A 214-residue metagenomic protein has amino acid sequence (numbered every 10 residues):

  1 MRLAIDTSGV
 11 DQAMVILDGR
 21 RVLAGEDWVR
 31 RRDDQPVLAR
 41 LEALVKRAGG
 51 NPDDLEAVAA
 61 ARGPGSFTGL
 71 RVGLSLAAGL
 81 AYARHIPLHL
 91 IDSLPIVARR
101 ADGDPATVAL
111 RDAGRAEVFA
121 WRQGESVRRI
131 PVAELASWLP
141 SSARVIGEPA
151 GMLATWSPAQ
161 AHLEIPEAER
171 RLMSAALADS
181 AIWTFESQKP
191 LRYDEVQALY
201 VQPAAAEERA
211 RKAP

Functional and structural regions predicted by a protein language model:
M1-V22, R32-P36, H89-P214: Oxyanion-binding and handling regions
E26-K46: N-terminal phosphate-binding loop and adjacent alpha-helix
A39, R71-V72, P158: Generic recognition of short, well-ordered alpha-helical segments
L41-A57, S137-A143: Phosphate/pyrophosphate-binding loops at sites that engage ATP/ADP/AMP, CoA/4′-phosphopantetheine, polyphosphate
E42, A78, I96: Active-site phosphate/pyrophosphate- and oxyanion-stabilizing loops and adjacent acidic/basic residues in soluble
L44-R47, A83, T184-Q188: Change "in soluble alpha/beta enzymes" to "in soluble alpha/beta proteins
A48-D53, Y82-I91: Phosphate-handling active-site elements
V58-P87: DPxDG-like acidic metal-binding loop motif
